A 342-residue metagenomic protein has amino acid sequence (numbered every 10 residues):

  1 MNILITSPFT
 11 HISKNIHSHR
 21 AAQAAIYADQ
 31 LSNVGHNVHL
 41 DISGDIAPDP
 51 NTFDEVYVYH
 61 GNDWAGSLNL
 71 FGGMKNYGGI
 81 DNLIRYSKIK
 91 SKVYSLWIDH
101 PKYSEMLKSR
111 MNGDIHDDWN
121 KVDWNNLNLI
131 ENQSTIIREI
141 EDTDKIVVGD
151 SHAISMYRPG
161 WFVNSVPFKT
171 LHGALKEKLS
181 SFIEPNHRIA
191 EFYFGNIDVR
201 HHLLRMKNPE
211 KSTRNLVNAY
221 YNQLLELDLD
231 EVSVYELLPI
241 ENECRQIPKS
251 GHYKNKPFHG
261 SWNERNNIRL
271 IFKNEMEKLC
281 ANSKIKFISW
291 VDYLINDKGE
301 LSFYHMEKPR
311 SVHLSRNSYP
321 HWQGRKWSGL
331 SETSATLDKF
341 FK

Functional and structural regions predicted by a protein language model:
M1-T52, Y59-H60, I98-I136, I140-V147 (+2 more regions): N-terminal pre-catalytic "stem/leader" segment of glycosyltransferase-like enzymes
T10-S13, G61-L70, P101-K102, H152-S155 (+2 more regions): Short acidic, S/G/P-rich loop/turn micro-motifs used as interaction or catalytic elements
A21-Y27, L68-R85, I115-V122, I130 (+4 more regions): Well-ordered, non-membrane alpha-helical segments in soluble/globular domains
W64, E139-A219: Conserved SGNH/GDSL esterase-like catalytic core that processes O-acyl groups on lipids and polysaccharides
Y94-W97, G113, L127, E231-L238 (+2 more regions): Extracellular serine-dependent O-acyl
S95-K108, Y193-D198, L225-R265, D292-D297: Active-site segments of SGNH/GDSL-like serine hydrolases that catalyze O-acetyl group transfer/hydrolysis on lipids
K121-I137, I268-R269, E277-K278, K286 (+1 more regions): Histidine-centered active-site loop/cap adjacent to the catalytic His in serine esterases/O-acetyl transfer systems
C244-W290, S311-V312, R316-W322: Substrate-gating cap/lid alpha-helix
